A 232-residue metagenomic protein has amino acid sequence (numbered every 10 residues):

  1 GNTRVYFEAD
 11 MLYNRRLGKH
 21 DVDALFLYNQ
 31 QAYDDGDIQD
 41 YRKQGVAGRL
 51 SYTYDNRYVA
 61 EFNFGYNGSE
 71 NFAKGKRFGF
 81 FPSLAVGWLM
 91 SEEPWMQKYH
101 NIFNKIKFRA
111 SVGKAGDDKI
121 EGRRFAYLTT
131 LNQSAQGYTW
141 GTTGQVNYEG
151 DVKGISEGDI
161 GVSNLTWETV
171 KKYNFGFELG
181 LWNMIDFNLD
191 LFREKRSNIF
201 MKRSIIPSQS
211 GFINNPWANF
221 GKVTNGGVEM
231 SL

Functional and structural regions predicted by a protein language model:
G1-L232: Extracellular/periplasmic, surface-exposed regions of secreted and cell-surface proteins
